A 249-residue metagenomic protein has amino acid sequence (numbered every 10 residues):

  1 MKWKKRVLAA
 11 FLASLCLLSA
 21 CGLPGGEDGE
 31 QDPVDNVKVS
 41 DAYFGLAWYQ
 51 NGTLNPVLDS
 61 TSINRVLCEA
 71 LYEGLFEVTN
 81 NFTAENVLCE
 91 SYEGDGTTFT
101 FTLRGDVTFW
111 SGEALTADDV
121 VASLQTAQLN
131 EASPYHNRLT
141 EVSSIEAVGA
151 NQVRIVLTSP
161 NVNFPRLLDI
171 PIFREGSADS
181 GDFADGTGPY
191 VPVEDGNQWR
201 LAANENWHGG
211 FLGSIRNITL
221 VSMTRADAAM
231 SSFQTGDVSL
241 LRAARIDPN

Functional and structural regions predicted by a protein language model:
L18-A20: C-terminal motif of bacterial Sec signal peptides marking the signal peptidase cleavage site
G22-Q31: Bacterial lipoprotein signal-peptidase II cleavage site
V37-Q50, T98-T102, V120-S123, V153-I155 (+4 more regions): Short, well-ordered beta-strand elements
G45-G94, Q125, D185: N-terminal lobe/hinge region of extracytoplasmic solute-binding protein
E90-E131, S232: Aromatic- and charge-enriched surface segment that lines or borders ligand/interaction sites
E93, Y135-S177: Surface-exposed binding/hinge segments that line and control ligand-binding clefts or catalytic entry sites
E146, V193-R200, T219-N249: Extracellular/periplasmic solute-recognition and catalytic clefts
N161-T219, R225-D227: Gly/Pro-rich hinge or "lid" segments in bacterial periplasmic/extracellular proteins
